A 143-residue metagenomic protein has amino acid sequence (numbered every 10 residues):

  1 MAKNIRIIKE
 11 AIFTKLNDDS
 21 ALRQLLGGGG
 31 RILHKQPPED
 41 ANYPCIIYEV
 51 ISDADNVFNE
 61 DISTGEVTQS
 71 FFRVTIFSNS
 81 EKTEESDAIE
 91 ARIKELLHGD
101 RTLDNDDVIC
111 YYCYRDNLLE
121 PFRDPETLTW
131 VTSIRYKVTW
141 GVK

Functional and structural regions predicted by a protein language model:
M1-I62, E84, D100-D106: Small/polar-rich, solvent-exposed N-terminal microdomains that initiate assembly or binding
E39, S63-G65, R123-T127: Sterically constrained small-residue positions within well-ordered secondary structures of folded domains
E49, T68, Y111: Divalent metal-cofactor coordination and adjacent catalytic microenvironments
S52-D55, S80, L119-F122: Short, well-ordered turn and helix-capping elements at secondary-structure junctions
D55-F58, F77-T83, W140-K143: Short, cysteine-centered beta-strand-loop-beta hairpins and adjacent loop/turn segments enriched in charged/polar
T64-S80, I93, W130-W140: Oligomerization/assembly interface segments of phage tail-like spikes and tubes
N79-G99: Extracellular/virion structural assembly segments
E95-K143: Acidic-leaning, charged glycine-interspersed low-complexity segments
